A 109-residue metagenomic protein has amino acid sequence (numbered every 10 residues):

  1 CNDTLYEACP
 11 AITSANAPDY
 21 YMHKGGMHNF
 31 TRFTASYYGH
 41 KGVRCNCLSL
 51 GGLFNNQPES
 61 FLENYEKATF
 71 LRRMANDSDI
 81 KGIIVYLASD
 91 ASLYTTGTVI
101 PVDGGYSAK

Functional and structural regions predicted by a protein language model:
C1-H40: Catalytic loop of short-chain dehydrogenase/reductase
A11-A17, S60-D79: Catalytic Tyr-x(3-8)-Lys segment
H23-K24, N46, R72-R73: Short alpha-helix in the Rossmann-fold core of NAD(P)-dependent oxidoreductases
S36-H40, L53, A88: A short hydrophobic alpha-helix cap/turn motif
G39, R44, T95-G97: Short, small/polar-rich loop/turn modules that mediate ligand/substrate recognition or access, typified
S49-E59: Short, flexible catalytic-loop segment of classical short-chain dehydrogenase/reductase
N76-V102, S107-A108: C-terminal substrate-recognition "lid" of short-chain dehydrogenase/reductases
